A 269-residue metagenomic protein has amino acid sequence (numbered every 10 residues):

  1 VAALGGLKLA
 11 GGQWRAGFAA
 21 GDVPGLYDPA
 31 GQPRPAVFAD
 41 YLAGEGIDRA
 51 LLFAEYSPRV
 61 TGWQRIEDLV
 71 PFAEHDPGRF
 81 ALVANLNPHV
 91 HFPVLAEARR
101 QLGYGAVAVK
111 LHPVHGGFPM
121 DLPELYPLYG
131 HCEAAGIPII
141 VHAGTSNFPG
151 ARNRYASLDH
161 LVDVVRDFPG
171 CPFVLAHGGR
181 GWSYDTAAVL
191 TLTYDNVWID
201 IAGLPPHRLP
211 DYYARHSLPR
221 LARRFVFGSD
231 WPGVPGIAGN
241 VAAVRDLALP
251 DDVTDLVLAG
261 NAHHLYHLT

Functional and structural regions predicted by a protein language model:
V1, Q101, V164-D167, G228 (+1 more regions): A generic "structured core" feature
V1-A2, S57-V60, P88-F92, G116 (+4 more regions): Active-site environment of divalent metal-dependent phosphoester hydrolases
A2-G44, R49, L221-V226, V234-T269: Mid-to-C-terminal alpha-helical segments outside catalytic/metal-binding sites
Q13-A30, F53-E55, T145-P149, P169-V174: Acidic/glycine-enriched edge-of-secondary-structure segments
Q32-A39, Q64-V70, V94-A96, S157-L161 (+2 more regions): Alpha-helical scaffolding within the catalytic cores of extracellular/periplasmic polymer-degrading hydrolases
D48-R49, Y56-N147, R152-Y155: Active-site gating/metal-coordination segments in enzymes
L69, Q101, V109, C132 (+5 more regions): Conserved, mostly hydrophobic/aromatic
V107-A108, D121-V226: Catalytic pocket-lining loop regions of alpha/beta-barrel enzymes, especially the amidohydrolase/enolase/GH5 lineages
